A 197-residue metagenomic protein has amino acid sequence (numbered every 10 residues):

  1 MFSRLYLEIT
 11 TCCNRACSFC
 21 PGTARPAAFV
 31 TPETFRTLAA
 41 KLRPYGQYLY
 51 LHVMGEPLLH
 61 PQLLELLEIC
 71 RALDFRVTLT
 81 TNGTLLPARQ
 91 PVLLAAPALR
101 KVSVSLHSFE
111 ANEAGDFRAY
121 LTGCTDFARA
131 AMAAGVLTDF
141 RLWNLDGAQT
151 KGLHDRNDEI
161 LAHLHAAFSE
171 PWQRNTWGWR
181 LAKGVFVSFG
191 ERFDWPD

Functional and structural regions predicted by a protein language model:
M1-V102, N112-G115: Conserved alpha-helical substructure of the radical SAM core
V30, L73, A96-D197: Radical SAM enzyme [4Fe-4S]-AdoMet core and its adjacent flexible, acidic and glycine-rich loops/tails across
